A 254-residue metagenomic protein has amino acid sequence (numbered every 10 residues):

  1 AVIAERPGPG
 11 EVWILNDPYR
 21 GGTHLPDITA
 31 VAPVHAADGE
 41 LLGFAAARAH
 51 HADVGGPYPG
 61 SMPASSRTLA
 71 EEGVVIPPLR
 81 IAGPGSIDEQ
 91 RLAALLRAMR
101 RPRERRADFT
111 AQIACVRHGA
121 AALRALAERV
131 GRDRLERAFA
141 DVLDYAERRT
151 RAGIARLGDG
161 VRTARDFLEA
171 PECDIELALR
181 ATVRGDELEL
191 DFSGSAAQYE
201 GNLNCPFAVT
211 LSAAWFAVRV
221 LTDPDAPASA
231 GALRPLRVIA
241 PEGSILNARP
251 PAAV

Functional and structural regions predicted by a protein language model:
A1-D17: Regulatory sensory and allosteric helical modules in signal-transduction proteins and certain transcription factors
R20-H24, L41, H51-G55, G83 (+5 more regions): Flexible loop/turn segments at secondary-structure boundaries
G21, G201-N202, P206, A213-V254: Hydrophobic core positions in small helical hairpin nucleic-acid-binding modules
D27-A37, A46, A181-T182: A short, hydrophobic, proline-anchored segment that marks a local hinge/packing element in signaling and regulatory
E40-M99, Q198-Y199, S212-W215: Gly/Pro-rich active-site capping loops and adjacent beta-alpha segments that organize cofactor/substrate pockets
V75-T150: N-terminal leader/propeptide and maturation segments of large enzyme subunits in energy/redox metabolism and hydrolases
A121-A197: Accessory "access/gating" subregions that flank catalytic or transport cores
